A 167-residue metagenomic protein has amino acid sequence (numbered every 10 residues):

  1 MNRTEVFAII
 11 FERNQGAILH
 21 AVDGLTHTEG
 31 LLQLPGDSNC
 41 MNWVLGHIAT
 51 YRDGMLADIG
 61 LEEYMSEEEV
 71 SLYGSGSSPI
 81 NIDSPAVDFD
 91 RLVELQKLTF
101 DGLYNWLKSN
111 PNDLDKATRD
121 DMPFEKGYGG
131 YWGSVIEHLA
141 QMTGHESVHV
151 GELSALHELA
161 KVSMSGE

Functional and structural regions predicted by a protein language model:
M1-E5: Basic/polar N-terminal segments that are highly enriched at the extreme N-terminus, encompassing both cleavable
V6, A17, G54-M55, E68 (+3 more regions): Exposed alpha-helical structural elements
A8-E12, L19, E29-S77, D121-E167: Short, contiguous alpha-helical
G16, H20, G24, L98-N105 (+2 more regions): A generic structural signal for well-ordered alpha-helical segments enriched in polar/charged residues
S78-R119, E137-M142: Acidic/histidine-rich alpha-helical segments that form the ligand environment of transition-metal centers
